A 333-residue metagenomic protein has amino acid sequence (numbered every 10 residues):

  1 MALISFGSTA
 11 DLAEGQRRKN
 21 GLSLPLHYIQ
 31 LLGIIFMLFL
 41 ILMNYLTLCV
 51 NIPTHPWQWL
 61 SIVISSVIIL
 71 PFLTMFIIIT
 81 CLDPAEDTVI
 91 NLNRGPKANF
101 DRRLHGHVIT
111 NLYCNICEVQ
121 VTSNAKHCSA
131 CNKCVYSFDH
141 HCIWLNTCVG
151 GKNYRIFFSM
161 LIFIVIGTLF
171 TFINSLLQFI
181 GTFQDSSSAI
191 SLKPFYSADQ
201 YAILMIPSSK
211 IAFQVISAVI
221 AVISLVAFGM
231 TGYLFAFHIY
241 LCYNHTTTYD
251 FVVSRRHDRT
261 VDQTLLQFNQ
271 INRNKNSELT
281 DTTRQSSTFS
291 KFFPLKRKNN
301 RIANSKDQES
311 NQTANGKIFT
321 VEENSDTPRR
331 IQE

Functional and structural regions predicted by a protein language model:
M1-H141, L145-E333: Intracellular leaflet-associated regions of eukaryotic membrane-associated proteins
